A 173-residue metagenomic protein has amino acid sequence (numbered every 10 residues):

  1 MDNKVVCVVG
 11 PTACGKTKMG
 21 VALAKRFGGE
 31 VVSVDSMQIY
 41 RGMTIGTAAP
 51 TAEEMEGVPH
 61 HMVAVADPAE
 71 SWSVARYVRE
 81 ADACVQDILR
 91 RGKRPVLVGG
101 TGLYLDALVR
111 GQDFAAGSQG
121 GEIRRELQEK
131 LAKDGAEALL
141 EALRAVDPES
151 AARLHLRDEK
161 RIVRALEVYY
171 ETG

Functional and structural regions predicted by a protein language model:
M1-G173: Phosphate/pyrophosphate-binding catalytic cores of soluble transferases and nucleic-acid-acting enzymes
